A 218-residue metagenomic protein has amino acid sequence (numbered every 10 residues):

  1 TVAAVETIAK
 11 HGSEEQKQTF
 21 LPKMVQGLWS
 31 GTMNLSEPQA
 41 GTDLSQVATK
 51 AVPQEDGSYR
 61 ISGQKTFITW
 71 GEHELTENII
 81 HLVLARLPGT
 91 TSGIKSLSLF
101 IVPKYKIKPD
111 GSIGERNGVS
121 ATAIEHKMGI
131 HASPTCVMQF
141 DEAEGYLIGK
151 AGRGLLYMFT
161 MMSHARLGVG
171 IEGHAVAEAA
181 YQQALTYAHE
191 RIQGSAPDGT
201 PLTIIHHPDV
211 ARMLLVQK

Functional and structural regions predicted by a protein language model:
T1-E6, T32-N34, S62-I68, N78 (+6 more regions): Glycine- and acidic
T1-Q18, P22, Q26-G27, T76-I80 (+1 more regions): Internal helix-loop-helix
E6-G12, T42-V47, G71-L75, I80 (+5 more regions): Short acidic, glycine/serine/threonine-rich loops at helix termini
H11-G12, Q26-G27, D43-L44, Q54-E55 (+3 more regions): Alpha-helical interface subdomain recognition
T32-H73: Flexible, glycine/threonine-enriched loop-and-boundary segments that flank and lead into catalytic domains of large
Q39-T42, E72-E74, T91, K127-S133: Short Gly/Pro-enriched turn/cap motifs at secondary-structure boundaries
S58, S62-R116: A short core secondary-structure module
F67, K106-T122, K127, P134-A165 (+1 more regions): A glycine-rich, basic-preceded beta-loop-alpha segment at the flavin cofactor/substrate interface of flavin-utilizing
